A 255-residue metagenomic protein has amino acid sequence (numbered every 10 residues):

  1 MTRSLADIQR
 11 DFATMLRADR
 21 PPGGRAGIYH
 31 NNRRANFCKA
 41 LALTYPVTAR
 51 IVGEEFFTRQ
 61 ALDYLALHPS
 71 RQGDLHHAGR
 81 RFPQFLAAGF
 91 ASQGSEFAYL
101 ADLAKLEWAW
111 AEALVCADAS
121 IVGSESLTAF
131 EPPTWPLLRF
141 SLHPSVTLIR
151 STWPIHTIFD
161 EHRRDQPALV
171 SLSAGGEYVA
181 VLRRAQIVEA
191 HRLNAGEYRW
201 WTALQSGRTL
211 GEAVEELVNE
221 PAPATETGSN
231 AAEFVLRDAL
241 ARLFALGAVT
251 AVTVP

Functional and structural regions predicted by a protein language model:
M1-E131, Q186, H191-P255: Long, charge-rich, low-complexity alpha-helical segments
L103, L137-S141, V170-L172, A241: A general structural signal for short secondary-structure junctions and capping/turn motifs
L114-P167: A glycine-rich beta-turn/hairpin centered on an aromatic-Pro dipeptide
P144-S206: Low-complexity, glycine/alanine/valine/leucine- and proline-rich hydrophobic stretches
